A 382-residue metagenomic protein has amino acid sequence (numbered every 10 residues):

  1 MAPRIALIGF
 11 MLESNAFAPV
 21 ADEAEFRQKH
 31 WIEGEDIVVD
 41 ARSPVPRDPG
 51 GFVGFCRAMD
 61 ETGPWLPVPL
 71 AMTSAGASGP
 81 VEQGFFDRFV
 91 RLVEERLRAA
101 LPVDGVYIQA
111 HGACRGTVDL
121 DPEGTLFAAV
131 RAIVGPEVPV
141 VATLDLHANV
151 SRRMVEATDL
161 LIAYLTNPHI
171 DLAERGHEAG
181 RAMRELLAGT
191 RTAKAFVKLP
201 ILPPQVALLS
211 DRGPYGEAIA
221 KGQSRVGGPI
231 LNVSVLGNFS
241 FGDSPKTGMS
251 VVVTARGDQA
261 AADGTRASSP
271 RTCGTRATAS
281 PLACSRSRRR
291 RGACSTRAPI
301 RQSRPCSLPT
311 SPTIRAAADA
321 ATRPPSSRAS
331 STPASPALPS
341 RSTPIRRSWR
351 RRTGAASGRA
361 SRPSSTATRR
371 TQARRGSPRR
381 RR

Functional and structural regions predicted by a protein language model:
M1-A2, D60-P64, P69, E95-D104 (+2 more regions): Glycine-rich phosphate/diphosphate-binding loops that line cofactor/substrate pockets in enzymes
A2-T62: N-terminal amphipathic/basic leader segments beginning at the initiator methionine
I5, V206-R382: Hard-cation-handling environments
A6-E13, F17, R27, V81-V90 (+4 more regions): Active-site histidine-anchored catalytic micro-motif
E35-I37, P69-S78, Q109-H111, S269-R276: Gly-rich Lys/Arg/Thr-decorated short loops/hinges at beta-loop-alpha junctions or inter-strand turns that position
S43-G51, S74, S78-F85, F89 (+9 more regions): Catalytic cores of large soluble enzymes that bind and process phosphate-bearing ligands
V53-L97: Low-complexity, highly charged intrinsically disordered N-terminal segments that act as targeting/localization
G176, G180, R184-Q223, G227: Conserved anion/nucleotide-ligand pocket segment
